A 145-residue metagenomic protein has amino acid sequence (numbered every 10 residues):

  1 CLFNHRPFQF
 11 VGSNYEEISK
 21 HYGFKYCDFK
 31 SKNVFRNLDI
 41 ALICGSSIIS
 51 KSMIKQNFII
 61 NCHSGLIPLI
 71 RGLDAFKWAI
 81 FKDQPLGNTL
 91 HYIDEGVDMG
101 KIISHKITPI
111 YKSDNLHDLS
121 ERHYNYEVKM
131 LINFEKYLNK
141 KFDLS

Functional and structural regions predicted by a protein language model:
C1-S145: One-carbon transfer enzymes
